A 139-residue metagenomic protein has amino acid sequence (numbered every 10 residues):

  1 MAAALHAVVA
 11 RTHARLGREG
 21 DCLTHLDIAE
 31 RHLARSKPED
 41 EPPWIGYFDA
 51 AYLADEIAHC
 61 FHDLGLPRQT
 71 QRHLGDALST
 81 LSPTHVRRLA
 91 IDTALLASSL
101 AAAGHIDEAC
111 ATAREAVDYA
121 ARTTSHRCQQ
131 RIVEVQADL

Functional and structural regions predicted by a protein language model:
M1-L139: Conserved binding/catalytic microenvironments
